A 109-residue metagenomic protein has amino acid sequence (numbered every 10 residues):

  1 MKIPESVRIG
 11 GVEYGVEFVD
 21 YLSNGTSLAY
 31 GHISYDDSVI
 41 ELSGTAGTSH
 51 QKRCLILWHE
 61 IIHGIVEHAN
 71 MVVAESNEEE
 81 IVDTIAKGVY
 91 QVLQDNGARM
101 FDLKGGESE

Functional and structural regions predicted by a protein language model:
M1-K52, H68-E109: Metalloprotease/metallohydrolase-associated module, dominated by Zn2+-dependent proteases
L55-E67: Active-site recognition of the HExxH zinc-binding catalytic motif
